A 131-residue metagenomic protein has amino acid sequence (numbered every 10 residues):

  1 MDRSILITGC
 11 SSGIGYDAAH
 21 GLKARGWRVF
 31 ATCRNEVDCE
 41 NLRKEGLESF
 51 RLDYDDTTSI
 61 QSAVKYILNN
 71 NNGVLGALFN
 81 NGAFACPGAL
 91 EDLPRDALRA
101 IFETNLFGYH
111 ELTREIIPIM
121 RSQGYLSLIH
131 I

Functional and structural regions predicted by a protein language model:
S11-S12: Conserved glycine-rich cofactor-binding loop
E45-T58: Rossmann-fold cofactor-recognition segment
S49, L93, I101-F102: A hydrophobic alpha-helix adjacent to the NAD(P)-binding/active-site core of NAD(P)-dependent oxidoreductases, strongly
N81-C86: Conserved NAD(P)H cofactor-binding loop of Rossmann-fold oxidoreductase domains
A89-L90, A97-R99: Substrate-binding pocket helix/loop in short-chain dehydrogenase/reductase
T113-R114: A short, exposed helix-loop element centered on a Lys and neighboring polar residues
I129-I131: Conserved small/polar residues in nucleotide/adenosyl-binding loops
